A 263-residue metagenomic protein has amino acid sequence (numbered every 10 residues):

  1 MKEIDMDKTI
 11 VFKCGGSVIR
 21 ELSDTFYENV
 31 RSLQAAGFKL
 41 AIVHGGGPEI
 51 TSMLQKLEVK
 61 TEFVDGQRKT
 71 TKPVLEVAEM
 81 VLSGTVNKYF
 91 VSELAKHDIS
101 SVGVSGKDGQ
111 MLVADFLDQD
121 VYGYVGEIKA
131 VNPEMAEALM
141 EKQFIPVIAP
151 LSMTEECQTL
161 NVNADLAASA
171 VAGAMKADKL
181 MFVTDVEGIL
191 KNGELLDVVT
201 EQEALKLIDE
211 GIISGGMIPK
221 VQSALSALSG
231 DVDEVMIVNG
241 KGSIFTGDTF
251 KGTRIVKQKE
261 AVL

Functional and structural regions predicted by a protein language model:
K2-L263: C-terminal catalytic "cap/lid" subdomain
